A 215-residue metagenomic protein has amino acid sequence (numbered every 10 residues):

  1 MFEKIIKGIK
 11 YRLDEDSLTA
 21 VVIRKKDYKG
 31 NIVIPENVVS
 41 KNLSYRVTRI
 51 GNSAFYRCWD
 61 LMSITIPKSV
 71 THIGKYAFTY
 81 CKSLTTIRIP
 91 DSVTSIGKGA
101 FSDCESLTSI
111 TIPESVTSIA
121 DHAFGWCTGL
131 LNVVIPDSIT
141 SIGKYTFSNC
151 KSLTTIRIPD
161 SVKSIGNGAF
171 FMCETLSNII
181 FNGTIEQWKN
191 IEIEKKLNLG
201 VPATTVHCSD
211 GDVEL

Functional and structural regions predicted by a protein language model:
M1-K4: N-terminal low-complexity, Pro/Thr/Ser-rich intrinsically disordered segments that act as propeptides or flexible
I6-K10, E15-L18, K26-R49, W59-H72 (+6 more regions): Structural signature of tandem-repeat unit edges
N52-A54, G74-T79, G97-S102, A120-W126 (+2 more regions): Consensus positions within tandem repeat domains that build extended binding/scaffold surfaces
F171, I191-K196: A structural signal for leucine-rich repeat
N198-G200: Short mixed-charge
